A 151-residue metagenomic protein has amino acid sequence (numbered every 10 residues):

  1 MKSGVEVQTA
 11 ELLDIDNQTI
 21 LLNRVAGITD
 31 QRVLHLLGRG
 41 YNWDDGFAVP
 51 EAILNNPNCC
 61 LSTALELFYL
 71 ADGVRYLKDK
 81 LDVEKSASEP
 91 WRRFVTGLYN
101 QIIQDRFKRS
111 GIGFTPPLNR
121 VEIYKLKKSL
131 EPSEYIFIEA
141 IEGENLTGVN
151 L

Functional and structural regions predicted by a protein language model:
M1-L151: Alpha-helical scaffold segments
